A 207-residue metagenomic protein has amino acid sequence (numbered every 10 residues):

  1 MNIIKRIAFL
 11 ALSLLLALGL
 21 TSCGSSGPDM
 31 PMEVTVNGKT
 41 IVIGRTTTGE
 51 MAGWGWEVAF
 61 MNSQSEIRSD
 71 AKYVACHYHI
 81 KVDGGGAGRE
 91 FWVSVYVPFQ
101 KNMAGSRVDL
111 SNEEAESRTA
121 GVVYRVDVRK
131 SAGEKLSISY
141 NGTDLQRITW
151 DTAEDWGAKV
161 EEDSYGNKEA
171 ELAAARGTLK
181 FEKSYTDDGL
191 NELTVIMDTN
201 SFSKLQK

Functional and structural regions predicted by a protein language model:
M1-L10: Bacterial N-terminal signal peptides that target proteins for export
I3, C23-G24: Short, aromatic- and cysteine-enriched interfacial helices/patches that mediate contacts at lipid membranes
S13-L14: Short, linear, compositionally biased motifs with a strong N-terminal bias
L18-S22: C-terminal motif of bacterial Sec signal peptides marking the signal peptidase cleavage site
G24-G177, Y185-K207: Short helix/turn-capping signatures at newly exposed starts of structured segments
